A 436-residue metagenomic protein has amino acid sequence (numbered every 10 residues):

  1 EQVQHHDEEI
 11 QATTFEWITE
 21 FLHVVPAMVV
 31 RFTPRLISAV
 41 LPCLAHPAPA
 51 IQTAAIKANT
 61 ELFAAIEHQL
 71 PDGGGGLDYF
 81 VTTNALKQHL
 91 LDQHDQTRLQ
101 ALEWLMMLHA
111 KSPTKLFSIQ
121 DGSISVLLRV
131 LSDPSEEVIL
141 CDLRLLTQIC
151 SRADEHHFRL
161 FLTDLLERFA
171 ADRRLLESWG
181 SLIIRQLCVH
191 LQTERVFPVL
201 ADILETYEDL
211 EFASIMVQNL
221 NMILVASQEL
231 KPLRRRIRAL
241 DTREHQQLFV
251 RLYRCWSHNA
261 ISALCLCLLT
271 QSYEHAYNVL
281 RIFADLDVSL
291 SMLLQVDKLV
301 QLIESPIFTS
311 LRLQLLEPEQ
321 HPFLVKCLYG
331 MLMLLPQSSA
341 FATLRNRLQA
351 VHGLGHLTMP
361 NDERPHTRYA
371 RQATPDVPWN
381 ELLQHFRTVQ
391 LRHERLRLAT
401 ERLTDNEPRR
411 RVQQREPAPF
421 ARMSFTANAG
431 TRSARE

Functional and structural regions predicted by a protein language model:
E1-V3, M28-L44, H68-L90, K115-L131 (+4 more regions): HEAT/HEAT-like alpha-solenoid repeats
Q2-V3, T14-V25, C43-L44, A55-E67 (+13 more regions): Hydrophobic residues within the alpha-helices of tandem HEAT/HEAT-like
H6-D7, P47-A48, Q93-H94, P134-E136 (+4 more regions): Short inter-helical turns and helix N-cap capping residues of alpha-solenoid HEAT/ARM repeat scaffolds
E9, D95-E103: Active-site-adjacent "gating/activation" loops or surface patches in catalytic cores
W17, F21, F32, L36 (+20 more regions): Structural recognition of alpha-solenoid helical scaffolds
H190, E194, P198-T358, Q372 (+2 more regions): Long internal repeat-built scaffold domains in very large eukaryotic proteins
V300-Q301, P318-P322, M333-L334, A342 (+1 more regions): Eukaryotic intrinsically disordered, low-complexity regulatory tails and linkers enriched in charged/polar residues
